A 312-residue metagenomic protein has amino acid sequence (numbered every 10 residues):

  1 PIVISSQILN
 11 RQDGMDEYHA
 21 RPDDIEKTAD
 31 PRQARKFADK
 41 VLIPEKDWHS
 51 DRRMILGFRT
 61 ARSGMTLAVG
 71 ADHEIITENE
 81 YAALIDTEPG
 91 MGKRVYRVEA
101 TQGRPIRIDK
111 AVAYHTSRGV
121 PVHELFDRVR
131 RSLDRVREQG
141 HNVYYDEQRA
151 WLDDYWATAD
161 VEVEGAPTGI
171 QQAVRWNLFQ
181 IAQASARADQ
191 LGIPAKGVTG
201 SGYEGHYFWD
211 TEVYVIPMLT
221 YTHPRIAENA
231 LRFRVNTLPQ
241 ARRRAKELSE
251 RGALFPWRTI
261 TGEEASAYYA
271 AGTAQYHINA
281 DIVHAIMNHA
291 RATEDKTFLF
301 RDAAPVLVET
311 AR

Functional and structural regions predicted by a protein language model:
P1-Y203: Acidic/polar, glycine-enriched structural segments that form the non-catalytic walls/loops of the carbohydrate-binding
N142-R291: Substrate-binding groove/exosite segments of carbohydrate-active enzymes
E294-D295: Short, surface-exposed connector motifs at secondary-structure boundaries
F298-A303: Membrane-interfacial loop-to-helix junctions in multi-pass inner-membrane proteins
